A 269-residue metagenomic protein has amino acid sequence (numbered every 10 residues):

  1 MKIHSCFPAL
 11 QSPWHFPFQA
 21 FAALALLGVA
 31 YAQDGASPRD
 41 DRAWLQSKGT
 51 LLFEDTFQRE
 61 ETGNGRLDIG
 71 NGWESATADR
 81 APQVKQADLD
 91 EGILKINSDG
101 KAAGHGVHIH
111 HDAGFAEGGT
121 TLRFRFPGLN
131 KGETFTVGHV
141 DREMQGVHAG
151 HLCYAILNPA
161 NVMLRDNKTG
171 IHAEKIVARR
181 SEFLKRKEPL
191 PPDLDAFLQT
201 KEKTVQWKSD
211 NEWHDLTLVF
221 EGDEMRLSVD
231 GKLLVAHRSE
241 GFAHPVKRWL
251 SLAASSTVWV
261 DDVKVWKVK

Functional and structural regions predicted by a protein language model:
G35-W73: Extracellular carbohydrate-recognition regions
R42-A43, G106-A113, E202-K208, L250: Beta-strand-rich interaction surfaces with strong enrichment in secreted/lumenal proteins
F57, D261-V265: Extracellular beta-strand elements of beta-rich domains used for carbohydrate recognition/degradation or cell-matrix
F57, L122, E212-E221, M225-L227: Short tryptophan-centered beta-strand motifs in secreted/extracellular beta-sheet-rich domains of glycan-recognition
N64-L94: Extracellular glycan-recognition surfaces and repeat-rich motifs
I96-L184: Secretory/extracellular carbohydrate-interaction modules and structurally similar beta-sandwich "look-alikes"
H172-D215: Short, aromatic/His-centered strand-loop micro-motif at the edge of beta-sheets
H237-D262: Flexible glycan-contacting loops in extracellular carbohydrate-active proteins
